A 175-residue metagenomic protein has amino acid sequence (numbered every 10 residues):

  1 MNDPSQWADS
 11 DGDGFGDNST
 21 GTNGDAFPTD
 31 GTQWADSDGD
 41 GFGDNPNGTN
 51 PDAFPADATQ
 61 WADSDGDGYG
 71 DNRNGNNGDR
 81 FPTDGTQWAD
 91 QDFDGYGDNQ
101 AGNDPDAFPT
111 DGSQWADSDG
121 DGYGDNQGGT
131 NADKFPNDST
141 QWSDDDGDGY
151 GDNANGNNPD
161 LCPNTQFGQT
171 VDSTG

Functional and structural regions predicted by a protein language model:
M1-G175: Extracellular calcium-associated, cysteine-rich motifs in secreted modular proteins
